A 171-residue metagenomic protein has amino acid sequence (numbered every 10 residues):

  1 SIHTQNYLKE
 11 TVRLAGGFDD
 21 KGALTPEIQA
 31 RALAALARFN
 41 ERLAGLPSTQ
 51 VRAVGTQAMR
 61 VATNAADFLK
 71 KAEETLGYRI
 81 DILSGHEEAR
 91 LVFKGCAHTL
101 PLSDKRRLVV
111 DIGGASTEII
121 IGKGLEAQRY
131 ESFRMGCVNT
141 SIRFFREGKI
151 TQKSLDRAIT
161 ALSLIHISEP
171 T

Functional and structural regions predicted by a protein language model:
S1-E27, K123-S154: Short glycine-rich, Thr/Ser-proximal phosphate-binding strand/loop in the N-terminal lobe of ATP-dependent enzymes
S1-I2, C96, D104-Y130: Gly/Thr-rich phosphate-binding beta-strand-loop-beta motif of the actin/hexokinase/Hsp70
S1-R79, S163: Conserved phosphate-binding loops in N-terminal lobes of ATP-dependent enzymes of the actin/Hsp70/sugar-kinase
G55-A58, G113, S168: Glycine-rich beta-strand-to-loop/alpha-helix junction loops that act as flexible
A65-D67, F93-G95, I120-K123, F145: Short acidic, glycine/serine/threonine-rich loops at helix termini
S84-L108, L164: Conserved phosphate-binding catalytic cores of ATP/NTP-utilizing and phosphoryl-transfer enzymes
L102, C137, R157-L164: Active-site glycine-rich loop that binds ribose-phosphate moieties when present
S163-T171: Residue-level detector of conserved catalytic or cofactor/ligand-binding positions in enzyme active sites
